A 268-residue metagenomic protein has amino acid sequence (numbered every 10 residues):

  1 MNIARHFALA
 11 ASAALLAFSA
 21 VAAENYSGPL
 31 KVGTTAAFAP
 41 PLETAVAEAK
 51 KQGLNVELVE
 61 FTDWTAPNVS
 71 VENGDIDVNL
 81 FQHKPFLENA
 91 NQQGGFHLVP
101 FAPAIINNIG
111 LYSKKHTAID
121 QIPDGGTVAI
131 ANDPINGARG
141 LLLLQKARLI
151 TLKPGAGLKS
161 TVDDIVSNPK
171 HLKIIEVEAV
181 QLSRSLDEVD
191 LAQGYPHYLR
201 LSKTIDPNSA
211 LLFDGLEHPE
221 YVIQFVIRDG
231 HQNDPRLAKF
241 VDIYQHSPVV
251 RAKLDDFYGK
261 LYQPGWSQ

Functional and structural regions predicted by a protein language model:
A20-K31, A49-K51, I119-G125: Immediate post-signal peptide segment of exported/extracytoplasmic ligand-binding proteins
T35-E57: Short, polar/charged alpha-helical segment
V59-V69, A156-R184: Short helix-initiation/N-cap motifs at beta->coil->alpha
E60-W64, N79-L87, I105, E178-A179 (+2 more regions): Beta->alpha turn/N-cap motifs
N89-F101, K114-H116, E188, Q193 (+1 more regions): Ligand-binding "clamshell"
F101-T151: A conserved helix-loop-strand patch within extracytoplasmic ligand-binding domains of the periplasmic binding
N108-I119, Y221-R236: A bilobed periplasmic-binding-protein/Venus flytrap-type ligand-binding module shared by bacterial periplasmic
I135-K159, D242-Q268: Ligand-binding clefts/hinges and TM-proximal coupling segments of bilobed small-molecule sensing domains
